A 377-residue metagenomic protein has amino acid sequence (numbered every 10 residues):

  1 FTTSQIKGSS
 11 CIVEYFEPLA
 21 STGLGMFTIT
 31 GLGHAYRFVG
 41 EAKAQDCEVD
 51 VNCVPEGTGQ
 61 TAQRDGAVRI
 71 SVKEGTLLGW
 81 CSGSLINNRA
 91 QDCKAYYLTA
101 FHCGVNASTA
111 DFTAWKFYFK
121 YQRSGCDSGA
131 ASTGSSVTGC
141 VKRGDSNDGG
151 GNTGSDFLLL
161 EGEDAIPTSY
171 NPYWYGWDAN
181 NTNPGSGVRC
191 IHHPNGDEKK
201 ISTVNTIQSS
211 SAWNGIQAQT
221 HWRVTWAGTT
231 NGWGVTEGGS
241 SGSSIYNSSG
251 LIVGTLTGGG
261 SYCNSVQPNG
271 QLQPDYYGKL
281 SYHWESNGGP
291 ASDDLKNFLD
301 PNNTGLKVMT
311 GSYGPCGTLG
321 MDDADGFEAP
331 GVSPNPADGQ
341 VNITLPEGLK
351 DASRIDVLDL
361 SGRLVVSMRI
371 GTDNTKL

Functional and structural regions predicted by a protein language model:
F1-T3, K376-L377: Exposed aromatic-hydrophobic patches
Q5-V224, G238: Serine endopeptidase catalytic core focused on the charge-relay Asp
S84-D92, W233-L256: Catalytic nucleophile loop of clan PA
Y97, T109, R123, D127-G139 (+4 more regions): C-terminal subregion of chymotrypsin/trypsin-like serine protease catalytic domains
F101, L256, M368-R369: Short hydrophobic alpha-helix segments
S209-W213, K296-S333, P346-K350, R363: Residue-level detector of functionally pivotal "anchor" positions at catalytic/ligand-binding pockets or at interdomain
D323-S333, A337-L377: C-terminal outer-membrane/trafficking sorting elements
